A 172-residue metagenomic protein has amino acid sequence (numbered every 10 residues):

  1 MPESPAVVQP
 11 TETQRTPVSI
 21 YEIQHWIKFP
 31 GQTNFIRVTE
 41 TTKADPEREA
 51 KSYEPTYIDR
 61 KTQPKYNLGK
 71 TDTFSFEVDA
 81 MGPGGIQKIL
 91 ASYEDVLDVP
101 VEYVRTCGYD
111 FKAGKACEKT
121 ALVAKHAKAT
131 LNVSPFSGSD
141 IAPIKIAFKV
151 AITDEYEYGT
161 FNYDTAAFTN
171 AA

Functional and structural regions predicted by a protein language model:
P2-E77, M81, K128-I144: Solvent-exposed edge beta-strands and adjacent loop segments that serve as assembly or binding interfaces
T41-K43, C107-Y158: Short beta-strand and beta-hairpin "edge-sheet" elements
R60-K125, Y158-Y163: Extracellular/virion structural assembly segments
Y93, F148, A167-T169: General N-terminal targeting signals
V96-E102, A151-D154, N170-A172: Short, surface-exposed linear patches
F161-A172: Intrinsically disordered, low-complexity terminal/linker regions enriched in Pro/Ser/Gly and acidic residues
